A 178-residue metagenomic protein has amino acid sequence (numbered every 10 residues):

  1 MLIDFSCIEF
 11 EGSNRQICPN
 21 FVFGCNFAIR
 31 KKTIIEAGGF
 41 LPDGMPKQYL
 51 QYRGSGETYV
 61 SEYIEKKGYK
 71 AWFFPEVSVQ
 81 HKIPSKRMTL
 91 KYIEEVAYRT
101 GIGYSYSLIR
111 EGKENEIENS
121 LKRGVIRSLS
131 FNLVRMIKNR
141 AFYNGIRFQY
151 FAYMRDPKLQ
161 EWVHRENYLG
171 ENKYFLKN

Functional and structural regions predicted by a protein language model:
M1-N20: Short, flexible, basic/aromatic active-site loop/helix in glycosyltransferases
V22, P46-E62: Acidic donor-binding loop at a coil-to-helix junction in glycosyltransferase catalytic cores that engages
F23-G39: Conserved nucleotide-sugar donor-binding and metal-coordinating catalytic region shared by glycosyltransferases
A28, G54, F73: Short aromatic/basic micro-patch
F40-P46: A solvent-exposed, charged loop/short amphipathic helix patch at secondary-structure junctions
P46-R53, Q80-I102: Nucleotide-sugar-dependent glycosyltransferase catalytic core
T58-Q80: Catalytic donor-sugar/metal-binding loop of nucleotide-sugar-dependent glycosyltransferases
E95-T100, K113-N178: Non-catalytic, C-terminal membrane-associated alpha-helical segments of glycosyltransferases
